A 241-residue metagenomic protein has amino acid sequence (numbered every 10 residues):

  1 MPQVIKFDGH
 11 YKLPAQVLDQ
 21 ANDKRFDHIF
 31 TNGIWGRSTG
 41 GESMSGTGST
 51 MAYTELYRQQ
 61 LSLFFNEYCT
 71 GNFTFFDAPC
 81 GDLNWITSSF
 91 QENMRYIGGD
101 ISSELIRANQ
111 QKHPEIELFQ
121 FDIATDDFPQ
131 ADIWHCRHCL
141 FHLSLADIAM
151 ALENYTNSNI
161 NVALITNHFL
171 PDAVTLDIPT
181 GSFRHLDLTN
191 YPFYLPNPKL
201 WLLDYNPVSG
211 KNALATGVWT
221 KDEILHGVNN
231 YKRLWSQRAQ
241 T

Functional and structural regions predicted by a protein language model:
P2-A131, A146-T241: Class I (Rossmann-like) S-adenosyl-L-methionine-dependent methyltransferase catalytic domain, capturing the SAM-binding
H135: A conserved beta-strand element that flanks and buttresses the S-adenosyl-L-methionine
C139: Hydrophobic adenine-recognition pocket in adenosine-nucleotide-binding enzymes
L143: Helix-to-beta-strand junctions that scaffold the AdoMet/dcAdoMet cofactor pocket in Class I SAM-dependent enzymes
